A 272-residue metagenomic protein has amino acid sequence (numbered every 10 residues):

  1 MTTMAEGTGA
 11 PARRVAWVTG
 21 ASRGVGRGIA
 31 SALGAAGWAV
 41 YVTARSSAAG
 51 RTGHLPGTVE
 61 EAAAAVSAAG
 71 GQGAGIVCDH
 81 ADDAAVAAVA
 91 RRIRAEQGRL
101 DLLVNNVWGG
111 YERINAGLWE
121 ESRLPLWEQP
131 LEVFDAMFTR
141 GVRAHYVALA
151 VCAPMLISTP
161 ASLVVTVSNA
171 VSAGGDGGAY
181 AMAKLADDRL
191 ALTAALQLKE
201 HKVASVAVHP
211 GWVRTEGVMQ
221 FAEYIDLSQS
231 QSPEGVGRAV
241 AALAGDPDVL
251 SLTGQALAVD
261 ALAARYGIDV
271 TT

Functional and structural regions predicted by a protein language model:
T8-S47: Canonical Rossmann dinucleotide-binding motif of NAD(H)/NADP(H)-dependent dehydrogenases/reductases, specifically
P11-A12, A69-Q72, R92-N105, G110-E112: A glycine-rich helix->loop->beta "capping" turn within Rossmann-like NAD(P)(H)-dependent oxidoreductase domains
R13-R14, G71-Q72, R99-L100, M155-N169 (+2 more regions): Active-site loop of short-chain dehydrogenase/reductase
P56-G57, V77-A90, L131: The beta1-alpha1 cofactor-binding region of Rossmann-like NAD(H)/NADP(H)-dependent oxidoreductases
G109-A116, E120-V133, M137-F138, I157-E200 (+1 more regions): Catalytic loop of short-chain dehydrogenase/reductase
L149-A150, L192: A short, exposed helix-loop element centered on a Lys and neighboring polar residues
A207, E223-T272: C-terminal helical subdomain
